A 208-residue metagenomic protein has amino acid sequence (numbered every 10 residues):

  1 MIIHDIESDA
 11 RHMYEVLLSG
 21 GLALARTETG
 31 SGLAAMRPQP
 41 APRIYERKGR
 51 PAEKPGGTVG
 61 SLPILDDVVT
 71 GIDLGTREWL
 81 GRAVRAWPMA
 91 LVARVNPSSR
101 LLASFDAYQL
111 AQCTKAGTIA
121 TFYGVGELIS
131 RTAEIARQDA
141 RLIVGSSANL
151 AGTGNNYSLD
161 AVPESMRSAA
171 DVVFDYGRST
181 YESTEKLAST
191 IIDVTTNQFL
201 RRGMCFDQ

Functional and structural regions predicted by a protein language model:
M1-Q208: Active-site-adjacent structural elements in enzyme catalytic cores
